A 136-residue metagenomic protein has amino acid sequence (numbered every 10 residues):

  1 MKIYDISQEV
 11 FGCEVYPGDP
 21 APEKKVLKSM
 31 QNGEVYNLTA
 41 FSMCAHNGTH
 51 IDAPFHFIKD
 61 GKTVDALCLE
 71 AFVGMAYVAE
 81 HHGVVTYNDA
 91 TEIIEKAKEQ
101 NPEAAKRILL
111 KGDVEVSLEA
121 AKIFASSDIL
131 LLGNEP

Functional and structural regions predicted by a protein language model:
M1-P136: Active-/binding-site microenvironments in catalytic and ligand-binding cores
